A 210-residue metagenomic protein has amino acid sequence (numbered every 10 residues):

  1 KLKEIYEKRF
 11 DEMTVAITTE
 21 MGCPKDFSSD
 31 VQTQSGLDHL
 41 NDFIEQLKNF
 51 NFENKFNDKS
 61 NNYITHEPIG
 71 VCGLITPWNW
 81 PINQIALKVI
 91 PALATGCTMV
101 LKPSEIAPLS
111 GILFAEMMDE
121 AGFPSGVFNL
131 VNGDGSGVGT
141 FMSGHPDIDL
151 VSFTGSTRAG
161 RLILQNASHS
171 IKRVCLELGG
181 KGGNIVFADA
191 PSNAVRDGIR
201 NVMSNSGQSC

Functional and structural regions predicted by a protein language model:
K1-S60: N-terminal Rossmann-like NAD(P)+-binding subdomain of aldehyde/semialdehyde dehydrogenases
I17, L40, G96, F128 (+2 more regions): Residue-level signal for inorganic ion chemistry
E53-S125: Conserved small-residue-rich beta-alpha loop and adjacent elements that most often cradle the phosphate/pyrophosphate
N61-N62, N129-S152: A structured beta-alpha segment of the ubiquitous adenosine-cofactor-binding alpha/beta core
I75, V131-D134, T154, N201: Conserved residues at the C-terminal ends of beta-strands
V89-I90, G139, G160: Generic hydrophobic/aromatic pocket-lining and core-packing "Φ" positions
C97, K102-S104, N132, T154 (+1 more regions): Short beta->alpha connector loops at strand-helix junctions that form conserved, small/polar/Pro-enriched
L150, R158-C210: ALDH superfamily catalytic-core signature
